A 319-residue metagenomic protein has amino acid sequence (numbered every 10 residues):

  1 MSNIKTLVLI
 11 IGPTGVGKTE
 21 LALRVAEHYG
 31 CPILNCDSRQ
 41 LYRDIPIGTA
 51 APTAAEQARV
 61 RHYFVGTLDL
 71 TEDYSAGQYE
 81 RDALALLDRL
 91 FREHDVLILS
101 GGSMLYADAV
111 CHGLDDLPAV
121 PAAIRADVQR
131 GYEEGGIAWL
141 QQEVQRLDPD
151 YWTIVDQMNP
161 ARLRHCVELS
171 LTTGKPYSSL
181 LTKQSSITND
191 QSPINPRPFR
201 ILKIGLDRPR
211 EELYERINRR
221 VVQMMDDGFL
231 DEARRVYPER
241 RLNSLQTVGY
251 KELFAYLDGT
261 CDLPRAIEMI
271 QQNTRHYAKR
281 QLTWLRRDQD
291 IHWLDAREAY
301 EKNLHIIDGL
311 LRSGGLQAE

Functional and structural regions predicted by a protein language model:
M1-E319: Phosphate/pyrophosphate-binding catalytic cores of soluble transferases and nucleic-acid-acting enzymes
